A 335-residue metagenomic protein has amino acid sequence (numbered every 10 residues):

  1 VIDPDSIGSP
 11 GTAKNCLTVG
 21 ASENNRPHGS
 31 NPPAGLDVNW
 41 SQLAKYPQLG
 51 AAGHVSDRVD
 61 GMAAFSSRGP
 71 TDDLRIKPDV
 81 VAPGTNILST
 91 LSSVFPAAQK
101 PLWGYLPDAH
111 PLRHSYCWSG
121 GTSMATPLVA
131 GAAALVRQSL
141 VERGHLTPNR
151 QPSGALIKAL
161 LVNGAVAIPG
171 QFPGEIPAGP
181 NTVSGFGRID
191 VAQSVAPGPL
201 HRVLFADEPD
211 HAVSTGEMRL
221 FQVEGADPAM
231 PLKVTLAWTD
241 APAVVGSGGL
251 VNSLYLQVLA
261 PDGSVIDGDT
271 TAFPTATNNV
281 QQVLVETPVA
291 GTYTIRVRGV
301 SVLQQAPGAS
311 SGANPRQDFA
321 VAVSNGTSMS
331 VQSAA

Functional and structural regions predicted by a protein language model:
V1-Q332: Loop-rich non-cytosolic ectodomains and luminal regions
A335: Extracellular carbohydrate-recognition regions
